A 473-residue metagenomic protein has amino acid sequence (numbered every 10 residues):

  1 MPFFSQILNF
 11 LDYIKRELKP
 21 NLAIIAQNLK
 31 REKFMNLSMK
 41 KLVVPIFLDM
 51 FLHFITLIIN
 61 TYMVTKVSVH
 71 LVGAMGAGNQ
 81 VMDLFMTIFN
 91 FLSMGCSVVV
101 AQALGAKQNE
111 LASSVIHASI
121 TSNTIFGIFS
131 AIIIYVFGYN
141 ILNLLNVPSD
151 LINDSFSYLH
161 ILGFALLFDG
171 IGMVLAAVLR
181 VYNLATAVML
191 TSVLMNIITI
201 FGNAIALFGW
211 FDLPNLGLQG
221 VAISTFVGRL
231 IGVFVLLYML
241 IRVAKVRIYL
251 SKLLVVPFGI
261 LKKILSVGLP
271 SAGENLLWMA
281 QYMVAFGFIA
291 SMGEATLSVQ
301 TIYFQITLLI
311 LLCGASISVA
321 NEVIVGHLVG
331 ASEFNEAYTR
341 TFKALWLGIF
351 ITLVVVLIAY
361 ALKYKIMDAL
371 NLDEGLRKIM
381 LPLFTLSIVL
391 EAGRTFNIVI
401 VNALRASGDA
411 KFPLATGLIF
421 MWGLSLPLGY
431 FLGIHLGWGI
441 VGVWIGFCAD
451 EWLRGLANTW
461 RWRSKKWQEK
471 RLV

Functional and structural regions predicted by a protein language model:
P2-I46, V100-L166, L213-L269, V325-L390 (+1 more regions): Short alpha-helical transmembrane segments in multi-pass integral membrane proteins
L37-S97, A101, L269-S291: Signature of the first transmembrane helix
M50-F54, T87, G127, A131 (+12 more regions): Residue-level hotspots within the lipid-embedded alpha helices of multi-pass solute transporters
I55-G73, L142-S149, G202, L207-L216 (+4 more regions): Helix-terminus/linker motif at the lipid-water interface of multi-pass membrane proteins
V72-I132, D169-N183, A187-V188, V299-L362 (+1 more regions): Small-residue-rich hydrophobic transmembrane alpha-helices
L84-T87, A131, T199-A204, V233-L237 (+4 more regions): Hydrophobic transmembrane alpha-helices of multi-pass small-molecule transporters
S93, L162-V181, V188-T199, V221-L236 (+5 more regions): Short runs within selected transmembrane alpha-helices of multi-pass transporters and secretion channels
I134, A177, N203, L207 (+9 more regions): Structural signal for membrane-spanning alpha-helices in multi-pass inner-membrane proteins, emphasizing helix cores
